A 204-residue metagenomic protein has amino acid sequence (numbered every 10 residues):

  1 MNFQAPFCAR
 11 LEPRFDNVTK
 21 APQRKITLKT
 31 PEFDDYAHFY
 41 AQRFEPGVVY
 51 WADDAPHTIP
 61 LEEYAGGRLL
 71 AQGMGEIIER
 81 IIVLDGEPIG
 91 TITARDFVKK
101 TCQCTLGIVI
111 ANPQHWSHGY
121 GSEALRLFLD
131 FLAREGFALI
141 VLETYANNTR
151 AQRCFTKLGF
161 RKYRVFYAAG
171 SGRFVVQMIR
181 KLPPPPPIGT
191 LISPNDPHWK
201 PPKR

Functional and structural regions predicted by a protein language model:
N2-G66, P184-R204: A short, well-structured alpha-helix characteristic of acyl/acetyltransferase catalytic modules
P31, R95-F97, A168: Short beta-strand micro-motifs enriched in acidic
H38, T105, E123, L139 (+1 more regions): Amphipathic alpha-helical recognition patches that constitute DNA-binding helices
T58-H115, F131, P194-K203: Acetyl-CoA-dependent GNAT
H115-G119, L127: A short glycine-centered flexible hinge/capping loop motif at secondary-structure junctions
S122, A146-R164: Conserved active-site alpha-helix within GNAT-family acetyltransferase domains
E123-L139: Conserved acyl-CoA
V141-T144, G159-Q177: Conserved catalytic-core motifs of GNAT/GCN5-like acyltransferases
